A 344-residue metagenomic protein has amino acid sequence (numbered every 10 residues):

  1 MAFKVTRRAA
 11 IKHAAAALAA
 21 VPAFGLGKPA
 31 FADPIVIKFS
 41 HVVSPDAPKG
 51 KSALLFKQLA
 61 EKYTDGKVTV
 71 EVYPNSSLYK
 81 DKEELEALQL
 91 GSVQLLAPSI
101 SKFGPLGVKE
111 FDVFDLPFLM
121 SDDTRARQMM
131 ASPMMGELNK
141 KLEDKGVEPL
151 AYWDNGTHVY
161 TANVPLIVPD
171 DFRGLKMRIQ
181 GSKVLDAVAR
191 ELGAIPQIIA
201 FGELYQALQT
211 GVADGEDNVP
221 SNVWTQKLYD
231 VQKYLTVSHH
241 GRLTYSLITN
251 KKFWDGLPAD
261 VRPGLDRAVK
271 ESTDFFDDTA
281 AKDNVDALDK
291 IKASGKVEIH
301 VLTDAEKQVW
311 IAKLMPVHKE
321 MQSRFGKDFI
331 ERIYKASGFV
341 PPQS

Functional and structural regions predicted by a protein language model:
A2-V21, F31-R125, P133-S344: N-terminal secretory/targeting leader peptides
